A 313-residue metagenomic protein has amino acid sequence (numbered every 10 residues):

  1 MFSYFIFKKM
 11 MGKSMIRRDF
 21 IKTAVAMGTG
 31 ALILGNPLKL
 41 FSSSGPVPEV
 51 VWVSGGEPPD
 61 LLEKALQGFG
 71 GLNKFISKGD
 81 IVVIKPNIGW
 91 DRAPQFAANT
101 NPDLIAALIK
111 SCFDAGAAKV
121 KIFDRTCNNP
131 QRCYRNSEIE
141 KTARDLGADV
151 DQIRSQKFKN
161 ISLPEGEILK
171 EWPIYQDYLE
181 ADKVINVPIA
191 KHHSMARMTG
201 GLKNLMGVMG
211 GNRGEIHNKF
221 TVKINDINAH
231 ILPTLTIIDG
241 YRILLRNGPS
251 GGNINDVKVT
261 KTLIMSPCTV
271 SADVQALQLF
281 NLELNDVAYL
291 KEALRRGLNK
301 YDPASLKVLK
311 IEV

Functional and structural regions predicted by a protein language model:
F2, I6-V313: N-terminal and secondary-structure boundary signal
